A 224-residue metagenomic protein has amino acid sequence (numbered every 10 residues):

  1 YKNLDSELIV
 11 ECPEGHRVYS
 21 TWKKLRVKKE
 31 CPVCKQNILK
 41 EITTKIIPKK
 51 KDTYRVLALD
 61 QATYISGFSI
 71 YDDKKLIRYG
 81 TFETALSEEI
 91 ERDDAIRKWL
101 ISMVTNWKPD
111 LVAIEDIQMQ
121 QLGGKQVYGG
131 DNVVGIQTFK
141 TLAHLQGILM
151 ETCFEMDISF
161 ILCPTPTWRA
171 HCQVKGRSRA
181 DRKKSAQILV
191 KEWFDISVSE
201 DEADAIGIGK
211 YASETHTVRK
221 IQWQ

Functional and structural regions predicted by a protein language model:
Y1-K45: Functional cation/ligand-contacting sites centered on basic and imidazole/sulfhydryl donors
T43-Q224: Phosphate- and other anionic-substrate recognition elements at nucleic-acid/protein interfaces
